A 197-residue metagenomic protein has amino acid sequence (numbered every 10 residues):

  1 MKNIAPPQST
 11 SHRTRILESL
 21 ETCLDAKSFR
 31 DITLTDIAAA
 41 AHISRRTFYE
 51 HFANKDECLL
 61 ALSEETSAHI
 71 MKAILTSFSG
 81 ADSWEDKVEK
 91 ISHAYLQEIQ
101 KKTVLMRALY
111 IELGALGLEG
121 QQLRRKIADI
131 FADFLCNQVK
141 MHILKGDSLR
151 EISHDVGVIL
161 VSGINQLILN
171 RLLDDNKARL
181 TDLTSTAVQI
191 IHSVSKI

Functional and structural regions predicted by a protein language model:
M1-K2, Q97, K101, D133 (+3 more regions): C-terminal peripheral helix-coil segments that are non-catalytic and often amphipathic
M1-K27, D31-A40: Basic, helix-initiating cap at the start of DNA-binding domains
Q8, R15, C23-L24, F52 (+4 more regions): Alpha-helical DNA-contacting segments of helix-turn-helix folds
T33, R107-L109, S148, L180: Short, hydrophobic secondary-structure boundary micro-motifs
H42-F52: Short hydrophobic/aromatic patch on the recognition helix
A61, L75-K101, L160, T184: Hydrophobic alpha-helical connector segments
A68, L118-L144, H154-S162, Q166 (+2 more regions): Amphipathic alpha-helical packing segments from all-alpha helical-bundle domains
I74-A81, L109-L113, R171-D175: Secondary-structure edge/capping motif, primarily at the C-terminal ends of alpha-helices and the immediately following
